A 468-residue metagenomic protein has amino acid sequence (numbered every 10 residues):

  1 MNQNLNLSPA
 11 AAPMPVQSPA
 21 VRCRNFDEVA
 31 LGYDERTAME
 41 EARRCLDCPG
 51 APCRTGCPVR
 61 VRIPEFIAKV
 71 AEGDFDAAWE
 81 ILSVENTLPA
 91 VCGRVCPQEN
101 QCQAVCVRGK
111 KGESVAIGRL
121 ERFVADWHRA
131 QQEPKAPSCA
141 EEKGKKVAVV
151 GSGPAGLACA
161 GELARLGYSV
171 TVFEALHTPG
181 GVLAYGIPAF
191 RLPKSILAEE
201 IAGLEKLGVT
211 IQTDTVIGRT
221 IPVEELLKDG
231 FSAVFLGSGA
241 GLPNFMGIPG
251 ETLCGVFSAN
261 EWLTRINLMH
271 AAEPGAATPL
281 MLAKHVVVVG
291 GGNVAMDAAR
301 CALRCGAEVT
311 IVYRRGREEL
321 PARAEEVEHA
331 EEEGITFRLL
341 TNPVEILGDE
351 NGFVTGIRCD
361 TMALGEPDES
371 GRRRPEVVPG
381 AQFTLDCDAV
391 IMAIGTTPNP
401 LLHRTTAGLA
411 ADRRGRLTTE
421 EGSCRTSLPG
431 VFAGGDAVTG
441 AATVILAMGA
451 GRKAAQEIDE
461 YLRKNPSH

Functional and structural regions predicted by a protein language model:
T55, V59-C139, E205, T213 (+1 more regions): Glycine/serine-rich phosphate-binding loop and adjoining beta1-alpha1 elements at the start of nucleotide-handling
A77, E141, K146-V150, A198-I248 (+4 more regions): Feature captures the FAD/FMN-dependent oxidoreductase FAD-binding
T87, G153-A155, T178, G292-V294 (+1 more regions): Residue-level detector of alpha-helix initiation sites
V124-E141, E199-R219, P243-C305, D412-G422 (+1 more regions): Glycine-rich dinucleotide-binding loop and its adjacent helix/turn
K146-T171, A295-L303: N-terminal Rossmann-like FAD-binding beta1-loop-alpha1 element of flavoenzymes
S169-V172, L176-L207, I211, A299-E345 (+1 more regions): Rossmann-like dinucleotide-binding cores of NAD(P)H-dependent redox enzymes
T252-A283, P367-A441: FAD-site-proximal beta/loop scaffold in flavoenzymes
A298, A437-N465: A conserved FAD-binding loop/helix module that cradles the flavin
